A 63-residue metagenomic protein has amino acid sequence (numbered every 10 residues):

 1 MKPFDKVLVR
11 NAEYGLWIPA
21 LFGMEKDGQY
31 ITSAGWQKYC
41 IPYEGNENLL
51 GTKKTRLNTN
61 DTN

Functional and structural regions predicted by a protein language model:
M1-N63: Structural boundary micro-motifs
